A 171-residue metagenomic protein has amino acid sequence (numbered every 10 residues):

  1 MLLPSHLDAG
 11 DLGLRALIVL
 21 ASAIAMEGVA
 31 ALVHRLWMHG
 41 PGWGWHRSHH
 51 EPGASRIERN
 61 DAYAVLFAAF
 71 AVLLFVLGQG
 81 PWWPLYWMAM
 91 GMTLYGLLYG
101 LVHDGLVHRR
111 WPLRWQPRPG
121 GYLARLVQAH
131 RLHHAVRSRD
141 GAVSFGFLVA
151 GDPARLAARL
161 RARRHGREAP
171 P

Functional and structural regions predicted by a protein language model:
M1, L17, A21, Y63-L77: Hydrophobic core of alpha-helical transmembrane segments in multi-pass integral membrane proteins
M1-V29: Membrane-anchoring/interfacial helices and their immediately flanking loops in integral membrane proteins
L2-G13, G40, W45-Y63, G78-L85 (+1 more regions): Cytosolic/stromal cytosol-facing helical appendages immediately following the last transmembrane segment
V19-L20, A31-V33, L113-R118: Short, charged low-complexity linear motifs
A21-A31, G91-H103: Alpha-helical transmembrane segments of multi-pass membrane proteins
M26-G40, G105-H108: Transmembrane alpha-helix/helix-exit interface in multi-pass inner-membrane proteins
Y86-M90: A contiguous pocket-lining binding segment that forms or flanks enzyme active sites
